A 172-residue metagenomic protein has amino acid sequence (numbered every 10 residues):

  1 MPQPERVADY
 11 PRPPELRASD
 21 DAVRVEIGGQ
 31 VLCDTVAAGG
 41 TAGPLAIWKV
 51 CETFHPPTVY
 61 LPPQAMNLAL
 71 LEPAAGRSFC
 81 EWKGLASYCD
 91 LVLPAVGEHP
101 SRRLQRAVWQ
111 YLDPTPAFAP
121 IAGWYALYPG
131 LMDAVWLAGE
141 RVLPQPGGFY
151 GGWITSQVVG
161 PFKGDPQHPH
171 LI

Functional and structural regions predicted by a protein language model:
M1-I172: Terminal leader/tail segments of proteins
